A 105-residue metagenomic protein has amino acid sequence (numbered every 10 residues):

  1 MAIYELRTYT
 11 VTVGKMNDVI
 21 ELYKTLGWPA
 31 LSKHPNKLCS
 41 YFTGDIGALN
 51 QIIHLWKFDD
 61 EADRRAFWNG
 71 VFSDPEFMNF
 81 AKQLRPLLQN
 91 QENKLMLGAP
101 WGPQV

Functional and structural regions predicted by a protein language model:
M1-A2, K33-I53, D59, M78-V105: Glycine-rich beta-strand-turn "strand-cap" elements at beta-sheet edges
I3-Y9: Short glycine-/aliphatic-rich beta-strand segments at the starts of folded cytosolic domains
L6, G14-K15: Short, contiguous strand/loop micro-motifs
R7, V19, L31, H54 (+2 more regions): Hydrophobic pocket/interface hotspot
V13, K57-A62: Helix N-cap motif at beta-to-alpha junctions
K15-S40, V71-F72: Short amphipathic alpha-helical segments
Y23, W68, A81: Short, flexible helix/strand-to-coil boundary loops that buttress conserved ligand/catalytic motifs in alpha/beta
A66-F77: Short cationic/low-complexity microdomains
